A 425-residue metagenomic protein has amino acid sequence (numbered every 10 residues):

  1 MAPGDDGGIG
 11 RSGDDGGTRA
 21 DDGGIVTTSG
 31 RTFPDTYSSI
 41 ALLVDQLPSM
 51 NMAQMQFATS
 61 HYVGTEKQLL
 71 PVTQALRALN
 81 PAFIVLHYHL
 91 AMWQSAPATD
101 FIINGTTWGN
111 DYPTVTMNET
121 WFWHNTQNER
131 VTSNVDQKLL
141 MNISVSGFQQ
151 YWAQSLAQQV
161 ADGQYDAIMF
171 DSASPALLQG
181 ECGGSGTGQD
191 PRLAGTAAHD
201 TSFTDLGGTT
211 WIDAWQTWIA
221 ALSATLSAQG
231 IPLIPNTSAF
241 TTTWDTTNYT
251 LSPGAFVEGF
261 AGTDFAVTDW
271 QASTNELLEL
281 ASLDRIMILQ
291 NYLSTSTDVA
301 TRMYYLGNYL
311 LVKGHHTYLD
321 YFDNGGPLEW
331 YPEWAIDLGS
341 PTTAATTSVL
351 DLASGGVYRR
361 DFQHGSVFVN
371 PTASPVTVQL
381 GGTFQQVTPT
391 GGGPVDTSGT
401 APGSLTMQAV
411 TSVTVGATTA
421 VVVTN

Functional and structural regions predicted by a protein language model:
M1-T28: Ser/Thr-rich, Pro/Gly/Ala-heavy low-complexity intrinsically disordered linkers and tails of secreted extracellular
I25-N425: Glycan-processing catalytic domains of CAZymes
